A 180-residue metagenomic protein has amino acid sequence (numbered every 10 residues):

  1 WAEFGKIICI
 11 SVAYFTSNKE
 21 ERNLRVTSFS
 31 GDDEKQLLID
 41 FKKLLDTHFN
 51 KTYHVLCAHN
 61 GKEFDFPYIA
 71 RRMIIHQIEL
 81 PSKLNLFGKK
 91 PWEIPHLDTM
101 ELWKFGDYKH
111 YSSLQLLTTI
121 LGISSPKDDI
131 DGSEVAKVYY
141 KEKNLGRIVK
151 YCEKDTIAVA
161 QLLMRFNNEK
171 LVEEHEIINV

Functional and structural regions predicted by a protein language model:
W1-K43, T47: Conserved RNase H-like, two-metal-ion catalytic cores of nucleic-acid enzymes
G5-L24, K51-K150, K154, A160-I177: Metal-dependent phosphoesterase core characteristic of DEDDh/y 3'-5' exonuclease domains
